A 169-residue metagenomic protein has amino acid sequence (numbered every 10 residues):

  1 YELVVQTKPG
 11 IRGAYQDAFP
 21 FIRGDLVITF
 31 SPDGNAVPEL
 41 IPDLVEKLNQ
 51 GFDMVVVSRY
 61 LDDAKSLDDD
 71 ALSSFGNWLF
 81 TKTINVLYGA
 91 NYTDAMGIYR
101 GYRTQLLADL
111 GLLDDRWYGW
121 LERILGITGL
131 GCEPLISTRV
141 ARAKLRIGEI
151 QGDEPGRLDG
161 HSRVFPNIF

Functional and structural regions predicted by a protein language model:
Y1-V4: Acidic donor-binding segment of Leloir-type glycosyltransferases
Q6-F21, L26-T29, P38-R123, R157-P166: Acceptor/aglycone-binding surface of glycosyltransferases and processive sugar-polymer synthases
F30-S31, Q151: Short beta-strand segments
G34-A36: Acidic metal-phosphate-binding loop of nucleotide-sugar-dependent transferases
Y118-I136: Acidic donor-binding loop at a coil-to-helix junction in glycosyltransferase catalytic cores that engages
P134-P155: Catalytic donor-sugar/metal-binding loop of nucleotide-sugar-dependent glycosyltransferases
